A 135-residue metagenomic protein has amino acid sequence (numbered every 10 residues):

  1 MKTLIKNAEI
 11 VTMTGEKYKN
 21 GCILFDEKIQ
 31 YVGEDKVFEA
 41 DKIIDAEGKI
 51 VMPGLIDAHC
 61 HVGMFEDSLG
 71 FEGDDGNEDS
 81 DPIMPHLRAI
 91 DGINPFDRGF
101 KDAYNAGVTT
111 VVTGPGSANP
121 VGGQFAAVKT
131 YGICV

Functional and structural regions predicted by a protein language model:
M1-K2, I10-M52: Histidine-rich, glycine-flanked metal-binding segment
K19, F38, G70-G73, A126-A127: Short, glycine/charged-enriched secondary-structure capping and boundary segments
C22-L24, V112, F125-A127: Short beta-strand scaffold segments in enzyme catalytic cores
K49-P115, N119-G123: Metal-associated gating/positioning segment near the N- to mid-region
A126-V135: Metal-coordinating catalytic core of metallo-dependent amide/deamination hydrolases
